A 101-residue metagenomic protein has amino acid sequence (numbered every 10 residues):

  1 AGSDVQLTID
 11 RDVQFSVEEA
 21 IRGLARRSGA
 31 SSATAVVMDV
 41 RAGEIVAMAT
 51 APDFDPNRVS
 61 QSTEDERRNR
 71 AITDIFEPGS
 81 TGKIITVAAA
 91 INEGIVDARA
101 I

Functional and structural regions predicted by a protein language model:
G2-V40, P56-I101: Active-site loop and adjoining helix of the penicillin-binding protein/serine DD-peptidase-beta-lactamase fold
A47-D53: Short beta->alpha transition motifs characteristic of CBS
